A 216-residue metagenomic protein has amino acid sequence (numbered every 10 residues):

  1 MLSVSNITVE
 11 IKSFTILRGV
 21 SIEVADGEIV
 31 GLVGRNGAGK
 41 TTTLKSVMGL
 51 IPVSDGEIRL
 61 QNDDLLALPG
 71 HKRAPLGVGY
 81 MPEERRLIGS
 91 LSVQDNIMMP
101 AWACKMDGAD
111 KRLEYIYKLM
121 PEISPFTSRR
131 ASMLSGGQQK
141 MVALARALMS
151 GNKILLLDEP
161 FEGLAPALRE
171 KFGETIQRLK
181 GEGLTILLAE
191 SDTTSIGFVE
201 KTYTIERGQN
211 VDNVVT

Functional and structural regions predicted by a protein language model:
L2-V4, L17: Conserved structural motif at the start of ABC-family nucleotide-binding domains
K12, V93-K111, L119-P121: ABC-type ATPase nucleotide-binding domains, specifically the catalytic core motifs of the NBD
V33-R35: The feature captures the beta-strand-to-loop junction immediately N-terminal to the Walker
M48: Helix-to-loop junction immediately C-terminal to a conserved catalytic motif
E57-A74: ABC ATPase NBD Q-loop/coupling interface
R130-L134: Conserved ABC ATPase signature
M149-K153: A short, proline-enriched helix->beta-strand linker immediately N-terminal to the Walker B motif in ABC-type P-loop
E159-P160: Walker B catalytic motif
